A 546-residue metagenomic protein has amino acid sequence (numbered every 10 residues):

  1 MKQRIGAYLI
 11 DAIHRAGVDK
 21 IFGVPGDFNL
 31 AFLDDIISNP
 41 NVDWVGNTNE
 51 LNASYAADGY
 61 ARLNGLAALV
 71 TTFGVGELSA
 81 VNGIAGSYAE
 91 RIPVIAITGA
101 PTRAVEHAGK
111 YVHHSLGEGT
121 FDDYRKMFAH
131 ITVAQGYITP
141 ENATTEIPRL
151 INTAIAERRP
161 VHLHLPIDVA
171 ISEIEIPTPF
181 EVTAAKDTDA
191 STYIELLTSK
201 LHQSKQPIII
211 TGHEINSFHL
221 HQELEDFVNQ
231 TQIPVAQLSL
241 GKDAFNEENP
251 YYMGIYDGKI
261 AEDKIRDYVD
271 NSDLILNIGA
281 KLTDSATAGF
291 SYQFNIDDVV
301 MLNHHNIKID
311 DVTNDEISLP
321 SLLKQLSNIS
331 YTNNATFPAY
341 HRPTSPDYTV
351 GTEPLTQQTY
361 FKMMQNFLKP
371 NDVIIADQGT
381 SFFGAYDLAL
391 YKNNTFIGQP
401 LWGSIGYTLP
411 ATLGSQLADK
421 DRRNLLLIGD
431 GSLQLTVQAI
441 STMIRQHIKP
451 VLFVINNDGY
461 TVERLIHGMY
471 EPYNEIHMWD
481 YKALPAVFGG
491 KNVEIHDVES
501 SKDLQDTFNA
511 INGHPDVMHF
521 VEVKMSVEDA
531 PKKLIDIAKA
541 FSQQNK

Functional and structural regions predicted by a protein language model:
M1-S330, P370, K449-L452: N-terminal alpha/beta PP-like core and its mobile active-site loop of ThDP/TPP-dependent enzymes
G6-I10, H14-G17, V24-D27, F32-I37 (+2 more regions): Active-site diphosphate/adenylate-binding microenvironment
I10, D58-A61, P148-N152, T198 (+4 more regions): Generic structural signal for well-ordered alpha-helical scaffold segments
V24-G26, W44-Y55, L69-G76, D377-Q378 (+3 more regions): Active-site nucleophile and cofactor-binding loops and adjacent substrate-binding regions of central metabolic enzymes
L63, H114-E157, A339-R342, P346-D347 (+1 more regions): Conserved thiamine diphosphate
I97, H107-E118, G258, P320 (+1 more regions): Thiamine diphosphate
M127, L196, M363-M364, L484: Amphipathic alpha-helical segments that form well-ordered structural scaffolds and often line/cohere around active
I138, F294-T380, N492-K546: Phosphate/pyrophosphate-binding active-site segments
